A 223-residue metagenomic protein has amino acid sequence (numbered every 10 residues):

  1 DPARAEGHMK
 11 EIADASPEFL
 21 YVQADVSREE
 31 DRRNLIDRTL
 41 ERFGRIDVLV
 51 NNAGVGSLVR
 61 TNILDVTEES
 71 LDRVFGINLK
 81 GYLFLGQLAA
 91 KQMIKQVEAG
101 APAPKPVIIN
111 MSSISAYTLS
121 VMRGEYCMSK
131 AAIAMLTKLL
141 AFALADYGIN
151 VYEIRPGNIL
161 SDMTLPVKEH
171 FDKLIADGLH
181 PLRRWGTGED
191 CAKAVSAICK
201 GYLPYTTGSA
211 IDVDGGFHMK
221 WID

Functional and structural regions predicted by a protein language model:
D1-F43, S57-R60, E69-S70: Short-chain dehydrogenase/reductase
R33, G56-D72, K91, K95-P104 (+3 more regions): Conserved mid-core segment of classical short-chain dehydrogenase/reductases
R60, G178-L179, S196, T207-D223: Short C-terminal tail/terminal secondary-structure segment of NAD(P)H-dependent dehydrogenase/reductase domains
L64-F84, I109, I133, L182: Catalytic Tyr-X3-Lys loop
G86, S129, T137: Active-site helix of classical SDR
K91, F142-A143, P204: Alpha-helical segment proximal to the catalytic Tyr-Lys
S113: Residue(s) in the substrate-gating loop at a strand-loop-helix junction that position the organic substrate next
A145-N150, T206-G208: Short, small/polar-rich loop/turn modules that mediate ligand/substrate recognition or access, typified
